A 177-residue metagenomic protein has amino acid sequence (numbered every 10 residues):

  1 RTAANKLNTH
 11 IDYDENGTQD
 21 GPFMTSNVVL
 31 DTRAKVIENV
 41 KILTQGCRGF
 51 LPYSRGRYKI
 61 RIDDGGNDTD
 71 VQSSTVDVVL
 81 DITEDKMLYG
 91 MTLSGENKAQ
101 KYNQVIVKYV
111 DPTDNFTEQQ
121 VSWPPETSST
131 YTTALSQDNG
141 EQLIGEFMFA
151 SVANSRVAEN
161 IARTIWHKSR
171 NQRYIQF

Functional and structural regions predicted by a protein language model:
R1-F177: C-terminal extracytoplasmic interaction modules
